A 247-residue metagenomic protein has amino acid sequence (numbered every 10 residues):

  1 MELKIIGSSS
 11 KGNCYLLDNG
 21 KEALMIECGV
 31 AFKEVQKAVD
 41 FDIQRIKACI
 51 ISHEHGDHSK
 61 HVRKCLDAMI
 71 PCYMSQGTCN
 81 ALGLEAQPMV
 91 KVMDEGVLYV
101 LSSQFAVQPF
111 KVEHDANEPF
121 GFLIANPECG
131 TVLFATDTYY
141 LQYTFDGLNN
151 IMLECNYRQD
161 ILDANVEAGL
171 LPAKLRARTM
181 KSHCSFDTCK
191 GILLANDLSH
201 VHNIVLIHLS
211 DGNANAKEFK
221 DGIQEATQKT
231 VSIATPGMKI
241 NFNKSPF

Functional and structural regions predicted by a protein language model:
M1-F41, F120-T136, N149-N150, Q159: Conserved beta-strand hairpin/beta-sheet module of binuclear metal-dependent hydrolase folds, prominently
G7-S8, C28-V30, E54, V112-D115 (+3 more regions): Active-site metal-binding loops of divalent metal-dependent hydrolases
A31-G77: Active-site metal-binding motif and surrounding structural segment of the metallo-beta-lactamase
H55-S59, N80-A81, A116-N117, L141-Y143 (+1 more regions): Active-site environment of divalent metal-dependent phosphoester hydrolases
K60-M69, L84-E85, A214-G222: Metal-dependent catalytic neighborhoods of phosphoester/phosphodiester hydrolases
I70, E85-E95, Q104-V107, L148-L153 (+2 more regions): Active-site regions of enzymes building and remodeling cell-envelope glycoconjugates
Q76-C129: Metallo-beta-lactamase
D146-G237: Cap/insert and terminal regions of metallo-dependent hydrolase folds
